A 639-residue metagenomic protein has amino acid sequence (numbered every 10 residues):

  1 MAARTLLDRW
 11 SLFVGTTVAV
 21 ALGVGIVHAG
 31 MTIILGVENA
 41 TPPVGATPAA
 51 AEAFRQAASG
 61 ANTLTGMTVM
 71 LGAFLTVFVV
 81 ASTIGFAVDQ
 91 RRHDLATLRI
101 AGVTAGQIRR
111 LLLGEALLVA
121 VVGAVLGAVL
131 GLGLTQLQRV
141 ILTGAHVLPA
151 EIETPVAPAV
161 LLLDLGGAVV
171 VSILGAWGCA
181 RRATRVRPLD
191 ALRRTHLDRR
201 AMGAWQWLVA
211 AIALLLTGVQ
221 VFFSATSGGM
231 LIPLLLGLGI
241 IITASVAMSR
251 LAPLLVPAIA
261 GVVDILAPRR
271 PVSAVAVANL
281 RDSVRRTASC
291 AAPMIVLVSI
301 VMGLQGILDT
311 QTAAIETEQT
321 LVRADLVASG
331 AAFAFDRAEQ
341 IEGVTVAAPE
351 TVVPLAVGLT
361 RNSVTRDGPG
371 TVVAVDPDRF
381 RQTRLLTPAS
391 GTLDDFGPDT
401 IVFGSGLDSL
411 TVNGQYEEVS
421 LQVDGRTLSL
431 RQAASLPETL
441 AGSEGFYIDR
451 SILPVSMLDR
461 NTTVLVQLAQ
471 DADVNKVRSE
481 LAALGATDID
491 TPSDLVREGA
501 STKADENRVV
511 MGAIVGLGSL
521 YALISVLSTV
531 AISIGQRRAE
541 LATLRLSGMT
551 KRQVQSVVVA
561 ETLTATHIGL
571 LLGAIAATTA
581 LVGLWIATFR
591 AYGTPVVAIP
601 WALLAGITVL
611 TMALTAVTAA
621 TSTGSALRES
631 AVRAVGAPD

Functional and structural regions predicted by a protein language model:
A3-I33, G60-T63, T76, L163-A176 (+3 more regions): Alpha-helical transmembrane segments, especially those used as permease/efflux helices and single-pass anchors
R4-L12, T16-L22, T76-V121, T195-H196 (+2 more regions): Interfacial "coupling" helices/loops that link adjacent transmembrane helices in transporter permeases
I33-M70, G228-I242, D488-A522, S533-G535: Peri-transmembrane interface segments
G36-A40, A128-V160, V219-L236, A574-A613 (+2 more regions): Short helix-loop junctions at transmembrane helix boundaries
E52-L71, H146-L174, L197-I212, R508-V510 (+4 more regions): Conserved transmembrane alpha-helices of multi-pass membrane proteins, especially helix-helix packing segments enriched
L254-L407, T427: Juxtamembrane segments of multi-pass membrane proteins
S390-R450: Hydrophobic secondary-structure segments that place a key small or acidic residue at a functional site
R431-G445, D449-R508, T611: "Rare, low-scoring activations can occur in soluble or secreted enzymes where short amphipathic helices or signal
